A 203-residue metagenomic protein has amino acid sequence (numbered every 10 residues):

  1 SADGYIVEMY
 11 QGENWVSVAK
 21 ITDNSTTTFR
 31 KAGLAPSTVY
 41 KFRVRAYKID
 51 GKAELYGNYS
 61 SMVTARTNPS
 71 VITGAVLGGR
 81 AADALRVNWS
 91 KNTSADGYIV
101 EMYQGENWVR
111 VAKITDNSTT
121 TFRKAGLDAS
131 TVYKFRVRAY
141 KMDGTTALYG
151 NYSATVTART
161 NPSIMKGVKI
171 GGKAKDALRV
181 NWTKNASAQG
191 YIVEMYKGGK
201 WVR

Functional and structural regions predicted by a protein language model:
S1, P36, K52-S94, A129 (+1 more regions): Pro/Thr/Ser/Gly-rich low-complexity, intrinsically disordered linker/stalk tracts
A2-A19, R43-R45, N92-A112, R136-R138 (+2 more regions): Extracellular low-complexity, O-glycosylation-prone stalks/linkers
E13, G51-K52, E106, G144-T145 (+2 more regions): Intrinsic-disorder/low-complexity loop/linker signature
N24-R30, N117-F122: Short S/T/G- and acidic-enriched coil/turn segments that sit immediately N-terminal to beta-strands in beta-sandwich
K31-G51, K124-G144: Beta-strand-rich modules
